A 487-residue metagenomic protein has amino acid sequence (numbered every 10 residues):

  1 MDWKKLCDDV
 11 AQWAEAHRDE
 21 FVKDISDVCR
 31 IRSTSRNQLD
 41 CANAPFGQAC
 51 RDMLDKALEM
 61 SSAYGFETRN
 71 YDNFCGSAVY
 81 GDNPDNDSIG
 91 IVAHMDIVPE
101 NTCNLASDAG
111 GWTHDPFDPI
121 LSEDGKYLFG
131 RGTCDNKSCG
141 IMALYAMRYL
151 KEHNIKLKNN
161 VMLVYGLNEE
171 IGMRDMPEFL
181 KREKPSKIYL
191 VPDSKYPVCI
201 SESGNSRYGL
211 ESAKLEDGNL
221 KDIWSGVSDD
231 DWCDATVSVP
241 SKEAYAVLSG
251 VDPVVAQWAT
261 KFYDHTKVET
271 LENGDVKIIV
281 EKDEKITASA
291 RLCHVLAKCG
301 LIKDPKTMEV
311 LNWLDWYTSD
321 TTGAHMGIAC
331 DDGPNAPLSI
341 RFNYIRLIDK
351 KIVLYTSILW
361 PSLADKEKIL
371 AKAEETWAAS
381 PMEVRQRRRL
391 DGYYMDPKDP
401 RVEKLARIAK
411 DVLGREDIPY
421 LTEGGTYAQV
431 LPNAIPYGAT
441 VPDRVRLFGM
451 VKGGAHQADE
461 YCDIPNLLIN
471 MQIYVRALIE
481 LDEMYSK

Functional and structural regions predicted by a protein language model:
D2-A109, V353-Y355, P465-I469: N-terminal helical capping/dimerization or prosegment-like subdomains of hydrolases acting on amide or phosphate bonds
W13, R32, L128, I348 (+3 more regions): Zn-dependent metallopeptidase/amidohydrolase metal-coordination segment
A42, K277-I279, V310-T318, R341-N343 (+3 more regions): A short beta-alpha structural unit
N86-Y165, E183, M450-G453, Q457-N466: Active-site metal-coordination/substrate-binding segment of hydrolases, especially metallo-dependent peptidases
M95-I97, V161-M173, P192-P197, V441: Acidic, glycine-rich active-site loops and adjacent beta-strand->loop/helix elements that engage anionic groups
N104-E123, L210-S212, H265-V276, R407: Acidic-glycine-rich active-site phosphate/pyrophosphate-binding loop
Y145-E152, H294-G300, R476-E480: Short glycine/serine- and small hydrophobic-enriched flexible loop segments
P177-P361: Midchain, well-structured core segments that form catalytic/ion-binding scaffolds
